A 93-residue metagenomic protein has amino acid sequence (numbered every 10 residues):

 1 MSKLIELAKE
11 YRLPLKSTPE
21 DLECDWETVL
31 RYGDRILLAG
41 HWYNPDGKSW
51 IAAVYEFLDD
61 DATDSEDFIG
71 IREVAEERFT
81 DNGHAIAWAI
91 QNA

Functional and structural regions predicted by a protein language model:
M1, N44-G47, R78-F79: Intrinsic-disorder-associated interaction segments
M1-R35: Negatively charged, low-complexity tracts enriched in Asp/Glu with abundant Ser/Thr
E6, P14-K16, R35, I51 (+2 more regions): Ser/Thr- (and often Asn-) enriched beta-sheet segments in non-cytosolic proteins
E27, E66-N82: A short, exposed loop/beta-hairpin motif centered on an aromatic-Gly-Thr core
D34-A39, V54, I86-A87: Extended low-polarity, hydrophobic cluster-rich segments
A39, Y43-R72: Short aromatic-glycine-(Arg/Gly/Cys) micro-motifs in beta-strand/loop hairpins
Q91-A93: Short arginine-rich
